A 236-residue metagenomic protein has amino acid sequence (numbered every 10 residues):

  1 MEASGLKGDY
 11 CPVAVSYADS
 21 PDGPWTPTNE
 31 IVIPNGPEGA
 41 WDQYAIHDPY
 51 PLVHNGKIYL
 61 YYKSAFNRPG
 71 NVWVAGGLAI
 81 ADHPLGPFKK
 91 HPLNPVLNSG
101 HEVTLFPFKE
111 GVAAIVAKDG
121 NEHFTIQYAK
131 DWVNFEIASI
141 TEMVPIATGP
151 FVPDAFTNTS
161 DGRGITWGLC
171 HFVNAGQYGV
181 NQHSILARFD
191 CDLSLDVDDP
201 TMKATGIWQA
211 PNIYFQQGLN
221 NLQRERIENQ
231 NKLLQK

Functional and structural regions predicted by a protein language model:
M1-K236: Carbohydrate-active catalytic/glycan-binding domains of CAZyme proteins, especially the secreted or lumenal ectodomains
